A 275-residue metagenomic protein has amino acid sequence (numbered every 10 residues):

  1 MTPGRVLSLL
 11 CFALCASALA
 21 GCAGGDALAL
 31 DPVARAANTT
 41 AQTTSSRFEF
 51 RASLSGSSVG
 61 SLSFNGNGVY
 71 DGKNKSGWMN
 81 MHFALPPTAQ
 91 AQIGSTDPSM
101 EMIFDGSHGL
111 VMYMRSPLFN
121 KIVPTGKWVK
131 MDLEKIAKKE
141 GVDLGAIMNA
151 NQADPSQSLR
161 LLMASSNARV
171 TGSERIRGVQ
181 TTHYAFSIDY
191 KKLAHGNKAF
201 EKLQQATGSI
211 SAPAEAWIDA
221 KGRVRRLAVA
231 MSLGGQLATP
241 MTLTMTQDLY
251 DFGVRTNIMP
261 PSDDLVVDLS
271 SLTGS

Functional and structural regions predicted by a protein language model:
M1-G25: Secretory targeting and sorting signals
C22-S275: Subset-of-secretome marker
